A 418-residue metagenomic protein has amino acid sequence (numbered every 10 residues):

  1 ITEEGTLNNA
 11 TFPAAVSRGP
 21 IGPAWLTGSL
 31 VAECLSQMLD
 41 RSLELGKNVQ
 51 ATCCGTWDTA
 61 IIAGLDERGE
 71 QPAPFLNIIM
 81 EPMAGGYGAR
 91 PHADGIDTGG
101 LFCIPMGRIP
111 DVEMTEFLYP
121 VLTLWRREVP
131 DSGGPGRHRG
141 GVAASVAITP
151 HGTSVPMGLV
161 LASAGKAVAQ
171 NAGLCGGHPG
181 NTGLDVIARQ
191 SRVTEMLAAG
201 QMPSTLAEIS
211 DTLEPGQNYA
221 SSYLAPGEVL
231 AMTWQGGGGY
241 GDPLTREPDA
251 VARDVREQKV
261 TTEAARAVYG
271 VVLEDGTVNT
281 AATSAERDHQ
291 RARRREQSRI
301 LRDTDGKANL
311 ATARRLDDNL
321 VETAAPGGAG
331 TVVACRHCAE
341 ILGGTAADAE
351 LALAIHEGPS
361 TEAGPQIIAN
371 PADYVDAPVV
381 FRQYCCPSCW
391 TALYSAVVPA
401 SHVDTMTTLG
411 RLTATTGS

Functional and structural regions predicted by a protein language model:
I1-R302: Glycine/proline-enriched, intrinsically flexible loops and inter-domain linkers
L43, K47, E350, A354 (+2 more regions): Structured alpha-helical bundle/scaffold domains in large eukaryotic membrane-trafficking regulators
A220, G328-A334, V379-R382: Short metal-coordination and nucleic-acid-contact micro-motifs, chiefly zinc-binding Cys/His arrays
K307-T331, E362-D373: Short Cys/His-rich Zn2+-coordinating modules
T312-D318, A400-S418: Short, intrinsically disordered terminal segments enriched in charged and Pro/Gly residues
V332, E340-V379, A400: Short recognition patches in nucleic-acid-associated and regulatory proteins
C335-C338, C386-C389: Short cysteine-rich clusters marking metal-coordination/redox-active sites
G344-T345, A392-A396: Short, non-ligating residues that shape and space the ligands of small metal-coordination modules and catalytic
